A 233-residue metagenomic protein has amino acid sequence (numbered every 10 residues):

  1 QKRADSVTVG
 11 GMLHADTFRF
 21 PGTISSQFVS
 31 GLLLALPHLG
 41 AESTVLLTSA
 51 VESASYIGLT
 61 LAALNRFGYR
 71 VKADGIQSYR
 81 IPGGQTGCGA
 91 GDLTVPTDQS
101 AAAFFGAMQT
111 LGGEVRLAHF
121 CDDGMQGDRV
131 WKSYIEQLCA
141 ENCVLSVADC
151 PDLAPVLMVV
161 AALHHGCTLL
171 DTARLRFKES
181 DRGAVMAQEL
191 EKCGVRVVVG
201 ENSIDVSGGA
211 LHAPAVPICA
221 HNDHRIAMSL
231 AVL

Functional and structural regions predicted by a protein language model:
Q1-L233: Structural preference for solvent-exposed beta-strand-turn elements and adjacent flexible terminal/loop segments within
